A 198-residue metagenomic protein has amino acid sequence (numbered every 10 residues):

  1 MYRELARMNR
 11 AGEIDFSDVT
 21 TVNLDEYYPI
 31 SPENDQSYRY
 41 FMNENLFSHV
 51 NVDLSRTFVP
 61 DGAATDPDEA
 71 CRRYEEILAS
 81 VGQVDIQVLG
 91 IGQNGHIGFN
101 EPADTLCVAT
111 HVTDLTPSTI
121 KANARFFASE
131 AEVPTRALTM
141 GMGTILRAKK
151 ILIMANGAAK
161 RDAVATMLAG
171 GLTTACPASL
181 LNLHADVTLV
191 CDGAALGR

Functional and structural regions predicted by a protein language model:
M1-N9: Glycine-rich N-terminal segment of FAD-binding domains in flavoprotein oxidoreductases, spanning the beta-loop-helix
I14-T20: A glycine-rich helix N-cap at a beta->alpha junction
T20-N23, F58-P60: Extended hydrophobic secondary-structure segments that form protein cores and membrane-embedded regions
E26: Phosphate-coordination/substrate-recognition cap region in phosphate-metabolizing enzymes
P29-R198: Conserved phosphate- and dinucleotide-binding cores of soluble alpha/beta proteins, encompassing both enzyme active
